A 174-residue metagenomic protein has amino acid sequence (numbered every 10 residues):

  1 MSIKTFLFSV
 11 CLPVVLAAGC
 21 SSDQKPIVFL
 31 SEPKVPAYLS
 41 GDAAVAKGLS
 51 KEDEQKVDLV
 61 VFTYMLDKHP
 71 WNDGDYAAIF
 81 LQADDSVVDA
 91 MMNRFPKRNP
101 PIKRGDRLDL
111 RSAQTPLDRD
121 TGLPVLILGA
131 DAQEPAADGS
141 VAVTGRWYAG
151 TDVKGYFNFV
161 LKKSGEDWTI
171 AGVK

Functional and structural regions predicted by a protein language model:
M1-V10: Bacterial N-terminal signal peptides that target proteins for export
V10-C11, V61, N158-F159: Alpha-helical interaction segments
A17-G19: C-terminal motif of bacterial Sec signal peptides marking the signal peptidase cleavage site
S21-S140, T144-K154: Flexible low-complexity loop/turn motifs enriched in small/helix-breaking residues
Y156-K174: Short beta-strand edge/turn micro-motifs at domain boundaries
